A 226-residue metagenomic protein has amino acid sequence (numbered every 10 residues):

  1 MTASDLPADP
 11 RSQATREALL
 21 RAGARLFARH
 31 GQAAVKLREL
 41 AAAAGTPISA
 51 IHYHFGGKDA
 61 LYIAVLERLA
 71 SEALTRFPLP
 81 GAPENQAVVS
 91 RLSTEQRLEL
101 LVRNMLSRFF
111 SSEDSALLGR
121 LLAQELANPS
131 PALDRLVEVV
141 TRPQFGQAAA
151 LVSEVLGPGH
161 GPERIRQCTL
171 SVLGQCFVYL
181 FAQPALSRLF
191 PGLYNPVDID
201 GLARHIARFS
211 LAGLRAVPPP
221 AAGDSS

Functional and structural regions predicted by a protein language model:
M1-A14, G81-E84, P218-S226: N-terminal intrinsically disordered/low-complexity leader segments
A18, L26, H30-A60, A64-R68: Helix-turn-helix
L19-F27, V172, S210: Short hydrophobic clusters on alpha-helical segments that form packing/core surfaces in small helical domains
L20, E95-V102, I199-A207, L211: Short, amphipathic alpha-helical "lid/cap" segments that border enzyme active or binding sites
F55, A123-P129: Short helix-capping/turn signature of helix-turn-helix
L69, A73-G81: Conserved phosphoryl-transfer catalytic core
P78-S115, I165-T169: Hydrophobic alpha-helical connector segments
G119, L133-F145, L151-A207, P218-A222: Hydrophobic/aromatic-rich alpha-helical bundle segments in the mid-to-C-terminal region
